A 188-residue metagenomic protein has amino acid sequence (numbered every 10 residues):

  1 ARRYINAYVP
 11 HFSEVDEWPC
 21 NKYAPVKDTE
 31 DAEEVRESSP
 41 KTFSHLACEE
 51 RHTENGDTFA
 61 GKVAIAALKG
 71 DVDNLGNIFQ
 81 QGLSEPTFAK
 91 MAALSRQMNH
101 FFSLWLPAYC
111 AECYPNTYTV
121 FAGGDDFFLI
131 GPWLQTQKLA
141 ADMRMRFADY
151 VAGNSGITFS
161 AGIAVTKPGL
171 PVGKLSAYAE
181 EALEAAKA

Functional and structural regions predicted by a protein language model:
A1-A188: Regulatory/sensor and coupling segments of signal-transduction and defense proteins
